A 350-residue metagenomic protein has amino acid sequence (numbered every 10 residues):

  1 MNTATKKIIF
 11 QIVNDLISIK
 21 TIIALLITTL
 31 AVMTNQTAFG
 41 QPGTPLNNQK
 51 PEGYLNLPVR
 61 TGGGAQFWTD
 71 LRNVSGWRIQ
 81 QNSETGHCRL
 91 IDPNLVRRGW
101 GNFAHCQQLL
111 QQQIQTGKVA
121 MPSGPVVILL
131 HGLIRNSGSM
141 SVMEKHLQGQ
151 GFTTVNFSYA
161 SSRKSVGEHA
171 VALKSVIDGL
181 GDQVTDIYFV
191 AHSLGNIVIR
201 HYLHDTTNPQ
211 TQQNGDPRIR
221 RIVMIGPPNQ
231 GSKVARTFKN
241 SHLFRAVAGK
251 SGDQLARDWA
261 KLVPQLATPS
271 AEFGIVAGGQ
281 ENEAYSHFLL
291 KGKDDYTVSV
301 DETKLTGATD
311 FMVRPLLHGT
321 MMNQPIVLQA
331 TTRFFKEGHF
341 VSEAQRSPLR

Functional and structural regions predicted by a protein language model:
M1-I17: N-terminal secretory signal peptides that target proteins for export/translocation
N2, L16, I27, N35-V127 (+7 more regions): Flexible, membrane-associating and regulatory peripheral segments of lipid-active enzymes
I12-V32: Gram-negative bacterial Sec-dependent N-terminal signal peptides
N47-T61, T268-R350: C-terminal catalytic-base region of ester-bond hydrolases, centering on the histidine of the charge-relay
L129-H131, Q148, T153-S270: Serine-dependent carboxylesterase/thioesterase catalytic core of lipase-like alpha/beta-hydrolase/SGNH enzymes
I134-R135, S162, N229-Q230, G279-N282 (+1 more regions): Short, solvent-exposed loop/turn segments at secondary-structure junctions
S139, E168-H169, N323, V327: Residues at alpha-helix caps and immediate loop-helix transition turns in enzyme cores, especially N- and C-cap
